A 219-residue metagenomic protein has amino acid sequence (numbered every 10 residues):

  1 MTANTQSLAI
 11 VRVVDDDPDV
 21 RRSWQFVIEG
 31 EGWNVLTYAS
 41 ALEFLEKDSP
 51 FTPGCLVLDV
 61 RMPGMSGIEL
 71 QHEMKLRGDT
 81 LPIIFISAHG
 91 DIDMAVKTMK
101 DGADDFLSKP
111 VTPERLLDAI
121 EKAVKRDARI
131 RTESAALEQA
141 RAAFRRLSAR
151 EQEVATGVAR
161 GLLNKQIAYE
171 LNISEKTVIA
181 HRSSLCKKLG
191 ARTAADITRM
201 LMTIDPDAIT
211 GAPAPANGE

Functional and structural regions predicted by a protein language model:
A9, D17-L36: Two-component/phosphorelay signaling modules centered on CheY-like receiver
R12, F51-V57: Active-site beta3 strand of CheY-like receiver
A39-S40, M65-E69: Acidic catalytic/metal-coordinating carboxylates
D59, S87: Active-site residues of response regulator receiver
M62: Receiver (REC) domain active-site loop signature in two-component systems and cognate sites in sensor histidine kinases
D91-D93, L107, V111-I120, Q166 (+1 more regions): C-terminal output helix
C186-E219: Basic, Lys/Arg-enriched C-terminal extension of HTH/homeodomain DNA-binding domains
